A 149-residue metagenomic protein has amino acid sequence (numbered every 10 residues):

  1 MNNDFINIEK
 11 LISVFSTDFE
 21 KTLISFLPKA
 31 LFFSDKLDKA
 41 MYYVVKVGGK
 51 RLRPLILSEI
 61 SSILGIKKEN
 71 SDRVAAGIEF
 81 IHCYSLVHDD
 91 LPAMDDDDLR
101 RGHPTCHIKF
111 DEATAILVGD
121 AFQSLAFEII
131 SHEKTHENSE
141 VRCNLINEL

Functional and structural regions predicted by a protein language model:
M1-L27: N-terminal amphipathic/basic leader segments beginning at the initiator methionine
L27-L149: Mg2+-dependent prenyl diphosphate-binding active-site environment of isoprenoid biosynthetic enzymes
